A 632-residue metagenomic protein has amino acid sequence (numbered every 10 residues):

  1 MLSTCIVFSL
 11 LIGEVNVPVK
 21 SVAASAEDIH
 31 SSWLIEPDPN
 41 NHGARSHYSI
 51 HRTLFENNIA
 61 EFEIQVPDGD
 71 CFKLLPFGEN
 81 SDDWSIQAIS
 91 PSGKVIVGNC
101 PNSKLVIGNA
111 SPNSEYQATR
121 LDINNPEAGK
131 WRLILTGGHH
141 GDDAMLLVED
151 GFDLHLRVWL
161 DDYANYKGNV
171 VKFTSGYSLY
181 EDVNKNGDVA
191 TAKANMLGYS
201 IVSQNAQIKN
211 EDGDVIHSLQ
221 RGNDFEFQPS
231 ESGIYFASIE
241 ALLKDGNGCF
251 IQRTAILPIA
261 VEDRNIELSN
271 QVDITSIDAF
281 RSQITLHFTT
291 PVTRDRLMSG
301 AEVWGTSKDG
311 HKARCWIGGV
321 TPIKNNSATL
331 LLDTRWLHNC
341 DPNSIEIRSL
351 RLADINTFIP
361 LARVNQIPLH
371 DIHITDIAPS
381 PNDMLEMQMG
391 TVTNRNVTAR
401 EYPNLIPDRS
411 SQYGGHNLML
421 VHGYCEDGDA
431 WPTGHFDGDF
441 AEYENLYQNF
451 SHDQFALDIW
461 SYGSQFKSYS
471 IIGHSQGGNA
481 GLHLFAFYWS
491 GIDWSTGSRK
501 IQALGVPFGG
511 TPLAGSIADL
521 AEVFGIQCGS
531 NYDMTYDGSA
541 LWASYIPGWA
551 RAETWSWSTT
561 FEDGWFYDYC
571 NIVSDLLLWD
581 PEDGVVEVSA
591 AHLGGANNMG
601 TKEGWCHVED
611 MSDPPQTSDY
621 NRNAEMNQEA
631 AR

Functional and structural regions predicted by a protein language model:
L34, H47-H51, L147-K185, P258-A279 (+1 more regions): Short, compositionally biased P/S/T/A/G/V-rich stretches that sit at domain boundaries
L54-C100: Acidic, Ser/Thr/Pro-rich low-complexity intrinsically disordered segments
E79-D82, A164-K167, L179-V202, T289-S299: A short beta-turn/strand-edge loop motif at beta-sheet boundaries
K94-P112, S203-E226, H311-R335: Solvent-exposed serine/threonine-rich low-complexity stretches and specific carbohydrate-binding patches
N99-G129, G138-H140, M145-G151: Beta-sandwich interaction modules
C100, T285-H287, D333-A430: Flexible, membrane-associating and regulatory peripheral segments of lipid-active enzymes
G137-F152, L242-F250, L337-N339, S349-I367: Short acidic/polar inter-strand loop motif in beta-rich domains
N394-R632: Lipid deacylating catalytic domains
